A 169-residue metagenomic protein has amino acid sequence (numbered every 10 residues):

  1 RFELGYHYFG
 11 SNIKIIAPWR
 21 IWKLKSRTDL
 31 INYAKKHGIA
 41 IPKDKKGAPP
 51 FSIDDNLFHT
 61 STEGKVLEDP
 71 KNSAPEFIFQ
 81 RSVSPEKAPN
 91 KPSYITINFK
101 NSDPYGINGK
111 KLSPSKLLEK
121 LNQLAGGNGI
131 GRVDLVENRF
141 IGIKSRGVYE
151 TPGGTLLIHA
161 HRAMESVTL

Functional and structural regions predicted by a protein language model:
R1-L169: Nucleotide-activated chemistry modules centered on ATP-dependent adenylation/adenylyltransferase
